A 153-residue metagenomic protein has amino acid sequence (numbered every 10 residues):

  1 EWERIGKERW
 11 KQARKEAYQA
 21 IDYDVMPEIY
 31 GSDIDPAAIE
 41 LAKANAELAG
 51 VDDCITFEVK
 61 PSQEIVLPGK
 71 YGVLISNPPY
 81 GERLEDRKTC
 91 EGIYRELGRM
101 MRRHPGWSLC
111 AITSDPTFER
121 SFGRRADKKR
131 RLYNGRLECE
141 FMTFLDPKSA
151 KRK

Functional and structural regions predicted by a protein language model:
E1-L67, E82-R83, T89: Conserved S-adenosyl-L-methionine
P61-E64, P68-K153: C-terminal catalytic and target-recognition region of SAM-dependent MTase-like enzymes, primarily methyltransferases
